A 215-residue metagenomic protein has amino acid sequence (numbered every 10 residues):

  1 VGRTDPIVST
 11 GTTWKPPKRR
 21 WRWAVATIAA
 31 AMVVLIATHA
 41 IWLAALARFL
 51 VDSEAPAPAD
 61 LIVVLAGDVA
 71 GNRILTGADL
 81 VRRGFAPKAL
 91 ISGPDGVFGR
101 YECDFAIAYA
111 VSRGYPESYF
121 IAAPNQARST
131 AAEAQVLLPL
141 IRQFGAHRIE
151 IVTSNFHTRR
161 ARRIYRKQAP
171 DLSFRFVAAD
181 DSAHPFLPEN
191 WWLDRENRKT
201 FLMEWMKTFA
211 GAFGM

Functional and structural regions predicted by a protein language model:
V1-T10: N-terminal intrinsically disordered, acidic low-complexity segments at the extreme N-terminus
T4, W14-K15, Q168: Selective for proline/serine-rich intrinsically disordered segments in cytosolic/nuclear regulatory regions
G11-S53: N-terminal type II signal-anchor transmembrane helix that functions as the membrane-insertion/stop-transfer segment
A40-L193: A structural signal for short, hydrophobic/glycine-enriched beta-strand patches
D194-M215: A transmembrane-helix-recognition feature enriched in membrane-embedded lipid enzymes and envelope glyco-/phospholipid
